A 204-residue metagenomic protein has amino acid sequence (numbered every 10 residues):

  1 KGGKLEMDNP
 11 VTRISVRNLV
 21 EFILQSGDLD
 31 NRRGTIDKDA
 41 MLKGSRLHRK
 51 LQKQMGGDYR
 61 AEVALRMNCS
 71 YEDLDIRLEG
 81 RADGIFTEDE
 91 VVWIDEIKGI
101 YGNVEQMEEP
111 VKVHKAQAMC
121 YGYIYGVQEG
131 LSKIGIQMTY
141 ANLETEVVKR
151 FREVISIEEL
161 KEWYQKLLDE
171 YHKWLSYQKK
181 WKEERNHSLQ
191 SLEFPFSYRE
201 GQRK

Functional and structural regions predicted by a protein language model:
G2-V91: Metal-dependent nuclease catalytic cores that hydrolyze phosphodiester bonds in DNA/RNA, characterized by
L24-N31, K98-G99, L143-E144, R185-S188: Short acidic (Asp/Glu) and glycine-rich catalytic loops that position anionic groups and cofactors
T35, D39, Q106-V113, S197: Conserved aromatic-histidine-acidic binding/catalytic patches
K43, L47, V113, Q117 (+1 more regions): Conserved alpha-helical elements of sugar-nucleotide-dependent glycosyltransferases
M67-K161: Mg2+/Mn2+-dependent nuclease catalytic core
W163-K166, K204: A non-catalytic, amphipathic alpha-helix used as a structural packing/dimerization or gating element in enzyme scaffolds
L168-K179: A short N-terminal helical cap/helix-turn-helix that marks the beginning of AMP-binding/adenylate-forming
K180-K204: Conserved pre-motif I regulatory segment
